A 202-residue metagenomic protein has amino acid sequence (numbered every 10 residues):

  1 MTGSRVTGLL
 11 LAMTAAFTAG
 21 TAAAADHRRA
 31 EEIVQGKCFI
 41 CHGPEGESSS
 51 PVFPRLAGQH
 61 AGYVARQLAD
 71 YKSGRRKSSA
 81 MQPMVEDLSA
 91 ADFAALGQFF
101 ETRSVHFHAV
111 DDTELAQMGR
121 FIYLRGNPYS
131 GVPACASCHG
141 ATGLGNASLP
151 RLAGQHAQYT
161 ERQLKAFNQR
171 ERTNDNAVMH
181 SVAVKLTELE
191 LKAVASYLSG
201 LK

Functional and structural regions predicted by a protein language model:
M1-S4: N-terminal secretory signal peptides that target proteins for export/translocation
G8-T18: Bacterial N-terminal signal peptides
A19-V34, E47-V52, T102-Y129: Electrostatic cytochrome c docking/interface patches
E31, G46-R76, Q82-L88, A136 (+2 more regions): Gly/Gly-Pro-rich "capping" loops immediately C-terminal to redox-active cysteine motifs in periplasmic/lumenal
V34, Y71, F99-F100, F167 (+1 more regions): Conserved hydrophobic/aromatic "anchor" residues that stabilize well-ordered secondary structure elements
C38-P44, L96, V132-A141, V194: The canonical Cys-X-X-Cys-His
E86-H108, M118, Q158, V182-K202: C-terminal capping alpha-helices of c-type cytochrome domains
F107, E114-P128, P133, S137-S148 (+1 more regions): Surface-exposed interaction/gating patches
